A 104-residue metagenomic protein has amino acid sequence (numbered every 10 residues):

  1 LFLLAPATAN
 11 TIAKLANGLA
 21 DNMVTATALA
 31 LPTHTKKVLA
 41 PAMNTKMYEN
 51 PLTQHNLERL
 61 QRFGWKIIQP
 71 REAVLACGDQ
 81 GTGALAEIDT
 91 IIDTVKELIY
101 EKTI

Functional and structural regions predicted by a protein language model:
L1-M23: Glycine-rich phosphate-binding loop
L3-L4, I67-R71, I104: Non-cysteine beta-strand/loop elements that form the S-adenosyl-L-methionine
K14, P32-E72, T82-V95: Short, glycine-/small-residue-rich phosphate/pyrophosphate-handling segment
A20, Q80-G83: Gly/Ser/Thr-rich beta-alpha loop segments that engage phosphate groups in nucleotides
M23-P32: Histidine-anchored nucleotide/phosphate-binding helix
A73-C77: A short acidic, often aromatic-flanked loop/helix-cap motif at beta-alpha or helix-coil junctions that lines enzyme
T94-I104: Phosphate/diphosphate-binding glycine-rich loops and adjacent basic-rich segments that engage nucleotide
